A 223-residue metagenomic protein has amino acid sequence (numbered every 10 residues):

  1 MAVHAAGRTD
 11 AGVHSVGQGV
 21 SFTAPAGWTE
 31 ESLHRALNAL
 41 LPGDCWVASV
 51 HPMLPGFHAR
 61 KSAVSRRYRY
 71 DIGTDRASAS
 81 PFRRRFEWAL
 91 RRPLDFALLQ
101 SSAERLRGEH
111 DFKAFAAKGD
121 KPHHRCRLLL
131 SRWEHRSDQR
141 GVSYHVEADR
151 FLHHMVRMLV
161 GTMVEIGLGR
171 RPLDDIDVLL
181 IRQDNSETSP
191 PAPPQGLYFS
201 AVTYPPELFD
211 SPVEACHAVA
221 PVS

Functional and structural regions predicted by a protein language model:
M1-S223: Structured-RNA-binding interfaces characteristic of tRNA pseudouridine synthases
